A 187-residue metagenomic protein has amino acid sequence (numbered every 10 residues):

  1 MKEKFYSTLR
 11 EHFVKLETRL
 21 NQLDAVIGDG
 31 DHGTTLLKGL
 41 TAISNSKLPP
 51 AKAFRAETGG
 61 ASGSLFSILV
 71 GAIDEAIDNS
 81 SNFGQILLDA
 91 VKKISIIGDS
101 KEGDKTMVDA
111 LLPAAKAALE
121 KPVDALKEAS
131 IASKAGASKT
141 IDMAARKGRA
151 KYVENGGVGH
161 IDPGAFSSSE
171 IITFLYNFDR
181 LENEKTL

Functional and structural regions predicted by a protein language model:
M1-L187: N-terminal loops that bind phosphate or other acidic moieties and the adjacent beta-alpha structural core
